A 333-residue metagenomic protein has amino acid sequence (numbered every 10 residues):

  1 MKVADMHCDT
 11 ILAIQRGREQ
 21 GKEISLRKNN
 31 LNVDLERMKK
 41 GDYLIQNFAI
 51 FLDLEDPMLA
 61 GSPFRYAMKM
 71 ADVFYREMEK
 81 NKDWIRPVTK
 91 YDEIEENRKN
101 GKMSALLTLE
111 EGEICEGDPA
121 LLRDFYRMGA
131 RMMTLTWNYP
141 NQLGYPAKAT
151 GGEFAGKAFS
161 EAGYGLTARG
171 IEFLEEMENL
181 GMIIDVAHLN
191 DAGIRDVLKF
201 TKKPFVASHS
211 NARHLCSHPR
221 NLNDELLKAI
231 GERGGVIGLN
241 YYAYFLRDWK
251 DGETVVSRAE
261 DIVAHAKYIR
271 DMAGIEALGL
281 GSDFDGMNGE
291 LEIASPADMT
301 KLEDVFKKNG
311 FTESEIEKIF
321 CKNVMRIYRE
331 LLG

Functional and structural regions predicted by a protein language model:
M1-D5, I45, S104-T108, R131-M132 (+4 more regions): Structural preference for beta-strand elements that scaffold enzyme active sites
H7, M38, K90, G129 (+6 more regions): Conserved, mostly hydrophobic/aromatic
D9-I11, F51, K90, E110-G112 (+6 more regions): Active-site beta-loop-alpha junctions enriched in small/polar residues
E19-K40, K301-E303: Short catalytic helix/loop segments, enriched in acidic residues and glycine and frequently bearing histidine
N32, E36-P119, L135-P140, G144-E178 (+1 more regions): A metal-dependent hydrolase metal-coordination microenvironment
G117-R127, A149-V206, P219-R233, E260-E276: Histidine/acidic residue-rich metal-binding segments in metalloenzymes
N240-Y241, M272-P296: Short acidic/histidine-rich active-site segments
A294-G333: Mid-to-C-terminal alpha-helical segments outside catalytic/metal-binding sites
